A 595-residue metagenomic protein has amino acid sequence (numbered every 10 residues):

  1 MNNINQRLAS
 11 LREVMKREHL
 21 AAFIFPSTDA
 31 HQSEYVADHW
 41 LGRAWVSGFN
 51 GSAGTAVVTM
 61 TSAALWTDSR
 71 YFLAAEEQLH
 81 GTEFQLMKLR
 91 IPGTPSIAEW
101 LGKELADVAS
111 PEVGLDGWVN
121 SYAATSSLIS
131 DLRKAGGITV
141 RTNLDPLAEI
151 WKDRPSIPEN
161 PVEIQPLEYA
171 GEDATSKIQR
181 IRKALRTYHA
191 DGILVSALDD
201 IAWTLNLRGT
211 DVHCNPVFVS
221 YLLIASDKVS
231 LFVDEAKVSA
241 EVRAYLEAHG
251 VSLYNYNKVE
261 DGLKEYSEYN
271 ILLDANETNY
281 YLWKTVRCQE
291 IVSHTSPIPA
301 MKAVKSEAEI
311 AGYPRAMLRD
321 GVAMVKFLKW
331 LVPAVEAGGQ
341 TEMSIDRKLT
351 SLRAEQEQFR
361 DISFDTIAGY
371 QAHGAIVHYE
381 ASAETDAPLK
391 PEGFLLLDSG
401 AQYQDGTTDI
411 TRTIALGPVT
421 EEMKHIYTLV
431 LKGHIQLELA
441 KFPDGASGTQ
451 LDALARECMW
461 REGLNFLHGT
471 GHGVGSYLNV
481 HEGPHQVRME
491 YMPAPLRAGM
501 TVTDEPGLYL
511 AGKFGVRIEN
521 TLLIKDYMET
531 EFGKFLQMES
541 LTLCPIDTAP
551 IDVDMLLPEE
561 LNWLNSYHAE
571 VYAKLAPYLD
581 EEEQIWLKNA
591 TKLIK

Functional and structural regions predicted by a protein language model:
M1-K595: Active-site neighborhoods and metal-handling regions in enzymes and metal-associated proteins
